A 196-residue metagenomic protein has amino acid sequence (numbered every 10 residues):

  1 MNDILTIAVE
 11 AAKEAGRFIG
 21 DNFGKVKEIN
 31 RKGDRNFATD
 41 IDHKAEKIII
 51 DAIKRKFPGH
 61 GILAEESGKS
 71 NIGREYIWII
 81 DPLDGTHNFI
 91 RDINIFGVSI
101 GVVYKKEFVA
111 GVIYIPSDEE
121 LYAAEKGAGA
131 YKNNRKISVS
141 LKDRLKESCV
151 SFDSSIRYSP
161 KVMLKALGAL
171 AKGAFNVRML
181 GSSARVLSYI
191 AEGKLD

Functional and structural regions predicted by a protein language model:
M1-L83, K165: N-terminal subdomain of lithium-sensitive/metallo-dependent phosphomonoesterases centered on the IMPase/IPPase/PAP
A15, I19, D42, I53 (+5 more regions): Residue-level signal for inorganic ion chemistry
N30, S70-I72, K105, A123 (+2 more regions): Solvent-exposed alpha-helices and their adjacent loops that cap or buttress functional pockets in soluble metabolic
H60, A128, A174-F175: A structural micro-motif
I72-Y131, S148: DPxDG-like acidic metal-binding loop motif
F108, K136-S138: Short, solvent-exposed loop/turn motifs
S138-D196: An extended, acidic
